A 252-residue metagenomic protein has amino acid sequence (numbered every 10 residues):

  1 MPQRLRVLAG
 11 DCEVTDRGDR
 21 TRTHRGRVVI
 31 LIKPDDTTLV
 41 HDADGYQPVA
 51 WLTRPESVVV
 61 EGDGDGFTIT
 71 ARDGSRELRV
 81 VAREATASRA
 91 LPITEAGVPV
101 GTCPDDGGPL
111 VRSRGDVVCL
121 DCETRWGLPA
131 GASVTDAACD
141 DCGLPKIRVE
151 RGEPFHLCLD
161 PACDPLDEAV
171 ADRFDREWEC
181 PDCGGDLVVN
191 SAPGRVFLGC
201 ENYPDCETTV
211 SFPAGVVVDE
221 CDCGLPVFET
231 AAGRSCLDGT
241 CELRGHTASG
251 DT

Functional and structural regions predicted by a protein language model:
M1-L5: Long terminal regulatory regions of eukaryotic proteins
R6-I93: N-terminal accessory interaction module
V81-T252: Basic, low-complexity terminal or inter-domain segments flanking catalytic cores
